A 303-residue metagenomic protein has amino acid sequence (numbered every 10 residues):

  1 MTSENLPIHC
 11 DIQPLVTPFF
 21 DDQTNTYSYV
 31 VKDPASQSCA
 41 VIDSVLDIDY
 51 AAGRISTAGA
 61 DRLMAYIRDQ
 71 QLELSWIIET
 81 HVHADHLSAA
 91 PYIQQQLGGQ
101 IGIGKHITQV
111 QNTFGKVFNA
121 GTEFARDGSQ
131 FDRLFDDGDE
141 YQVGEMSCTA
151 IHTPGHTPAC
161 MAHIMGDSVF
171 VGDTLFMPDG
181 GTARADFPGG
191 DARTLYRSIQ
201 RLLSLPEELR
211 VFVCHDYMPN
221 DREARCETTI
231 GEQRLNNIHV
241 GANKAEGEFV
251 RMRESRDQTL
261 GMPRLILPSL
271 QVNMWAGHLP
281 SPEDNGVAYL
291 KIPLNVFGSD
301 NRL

Functional and structural regions predicted by a protein language model:
T2-P14, R197-R210, C214-L303: Accessory terminal helices/loops
P7-E73, A162-V171: Conserved beta-strand hairpin/beta-sheet module of binuclear metal-dependent hydrolase folds, prominently
V16-F19, V30, D137-M165: Core dinuclear metal-dependent hydrolase active-site scaffold
T24, I48-D49, V82-L87, T108-Q111 (+3 more regions): Active-site environment of divalent metal-dependent phosphoester hydrolases
V31, D43, H81, I93 (+6 more regions): Divalent metal-coordination and catalytic microenvironments
I42, E73-V82, G102-K105, T153-G155 (+2 more regions): Active-site neighborhood of phospho(di)ester-bond hydrolases with catalytic His/Asp-centered motifs
L46-I48, A52-R54, A58-G144, N236: Active-site HxH/HxHxD metal-binding segment of metal-dependent hydrolases
T182-L205: Active-site-adjacent loop/tail segments of enzyme domains
